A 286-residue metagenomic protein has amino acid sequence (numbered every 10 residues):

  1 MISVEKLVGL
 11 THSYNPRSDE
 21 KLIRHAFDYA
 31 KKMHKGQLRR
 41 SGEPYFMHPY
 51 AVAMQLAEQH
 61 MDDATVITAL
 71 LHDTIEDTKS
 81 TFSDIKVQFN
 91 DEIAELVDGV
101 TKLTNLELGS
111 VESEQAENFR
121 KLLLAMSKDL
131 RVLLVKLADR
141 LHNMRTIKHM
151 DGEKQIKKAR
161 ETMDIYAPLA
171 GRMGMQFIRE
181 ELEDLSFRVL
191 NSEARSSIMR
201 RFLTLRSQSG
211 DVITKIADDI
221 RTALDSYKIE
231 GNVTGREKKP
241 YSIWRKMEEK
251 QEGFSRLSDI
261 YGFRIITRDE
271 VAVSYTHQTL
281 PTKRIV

Functional and structural regions predicted by a protein language model:
M1-I260, T267-Q278: Active-site helical microenvironments for divalent-metal-assisted chemistry
H277, T282-V286: Single conserved hydrophobic/aromatic residue that forms the stacking wall/gate of nucleotide- or nucleobase-binding
